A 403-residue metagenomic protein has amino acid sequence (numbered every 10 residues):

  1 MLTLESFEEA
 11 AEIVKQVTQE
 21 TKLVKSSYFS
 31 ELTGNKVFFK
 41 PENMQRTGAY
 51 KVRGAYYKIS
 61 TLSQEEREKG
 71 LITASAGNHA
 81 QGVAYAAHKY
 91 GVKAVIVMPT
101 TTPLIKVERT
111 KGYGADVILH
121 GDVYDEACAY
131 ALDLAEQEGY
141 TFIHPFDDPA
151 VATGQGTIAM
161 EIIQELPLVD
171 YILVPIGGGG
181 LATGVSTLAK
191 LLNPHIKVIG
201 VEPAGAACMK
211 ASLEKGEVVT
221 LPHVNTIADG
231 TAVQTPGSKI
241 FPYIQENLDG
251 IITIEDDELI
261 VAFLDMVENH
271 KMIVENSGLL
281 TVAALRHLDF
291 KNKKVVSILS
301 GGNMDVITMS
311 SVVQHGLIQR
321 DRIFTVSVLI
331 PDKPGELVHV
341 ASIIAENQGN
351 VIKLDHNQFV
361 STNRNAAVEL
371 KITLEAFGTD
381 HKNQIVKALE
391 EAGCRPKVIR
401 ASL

Functional and structural regions predicted by a protein language model:
M1-L403: PLP-dependent amino-acid enzyme catalytic core
